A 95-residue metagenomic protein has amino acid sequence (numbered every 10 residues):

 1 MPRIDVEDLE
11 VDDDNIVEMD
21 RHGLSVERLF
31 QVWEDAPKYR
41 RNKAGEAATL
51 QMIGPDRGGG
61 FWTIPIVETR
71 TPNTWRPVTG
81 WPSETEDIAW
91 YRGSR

Functional and structural regions predicted by a protein language model:
M1-R95: Ribonuclease/tRNase effector modules and their secretory precursors
